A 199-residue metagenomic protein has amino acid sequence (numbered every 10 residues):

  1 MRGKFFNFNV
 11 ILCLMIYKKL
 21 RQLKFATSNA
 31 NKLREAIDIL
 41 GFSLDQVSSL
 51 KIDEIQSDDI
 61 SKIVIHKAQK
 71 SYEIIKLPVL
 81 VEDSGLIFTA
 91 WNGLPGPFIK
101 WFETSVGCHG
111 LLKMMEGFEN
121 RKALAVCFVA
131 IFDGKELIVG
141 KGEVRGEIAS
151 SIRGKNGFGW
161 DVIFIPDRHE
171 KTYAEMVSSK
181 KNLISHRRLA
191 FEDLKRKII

Functional and structural regions predicted by a protein language model:
M1-L14: N-terminal amphipathic/basic-hydrophobic helices that include classical n-h-c signal peptides and signal-anchor
I16-K24, N31-I199: Anionic-ligand binding patches
